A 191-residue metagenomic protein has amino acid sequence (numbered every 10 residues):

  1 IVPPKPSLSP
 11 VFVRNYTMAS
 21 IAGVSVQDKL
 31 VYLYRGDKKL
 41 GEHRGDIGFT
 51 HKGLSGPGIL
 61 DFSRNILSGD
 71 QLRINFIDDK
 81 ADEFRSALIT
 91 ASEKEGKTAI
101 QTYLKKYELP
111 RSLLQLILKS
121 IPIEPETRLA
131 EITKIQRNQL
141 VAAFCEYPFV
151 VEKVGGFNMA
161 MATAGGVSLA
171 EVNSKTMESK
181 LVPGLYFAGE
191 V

Functional and structural regions predicted by a protein language model:
I1-P3, S9-E131: An anion/pyrophosphate-binding glycine-rich loop and adjacent beta-alpha core in soluble alpha-beta enzymes
K5-S7, G155-G156: A short, aromatic/hydrophobic, helix- or strand-capping loop or linear motif that either lines the entrance/gate
L116-V191: A glycine-rich dinucleotide-binding beta-alpha-beta segment and adjacent secondary-structure elements that constitute
